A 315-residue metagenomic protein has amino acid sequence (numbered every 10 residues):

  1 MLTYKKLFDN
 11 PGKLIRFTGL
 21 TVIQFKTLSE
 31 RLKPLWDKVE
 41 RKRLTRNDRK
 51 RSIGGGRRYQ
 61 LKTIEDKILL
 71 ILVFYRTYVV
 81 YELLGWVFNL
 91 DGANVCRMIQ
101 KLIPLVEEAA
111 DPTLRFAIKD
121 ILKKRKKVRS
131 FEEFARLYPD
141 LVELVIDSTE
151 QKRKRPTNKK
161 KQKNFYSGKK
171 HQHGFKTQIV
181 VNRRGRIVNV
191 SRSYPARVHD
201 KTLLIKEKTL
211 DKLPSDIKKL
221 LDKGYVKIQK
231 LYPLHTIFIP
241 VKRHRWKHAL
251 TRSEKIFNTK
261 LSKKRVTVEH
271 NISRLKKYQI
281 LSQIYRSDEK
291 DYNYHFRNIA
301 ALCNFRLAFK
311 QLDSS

Functional and structural regions predicted by a protein language model:
M1-Y59, Q311: Charged, often Cys/His-bearing segments associated with DNA-binding zinc-finger transcription factors
T21, T63, L250-S253: Ser/Thr-centered flexible coil motifs
S29, I71-L72, I205: A cross-family signal for key residues in well-ordered alpha-helices that form functional helical elements
L32-R43, Y78, V106, L275 (+1 more regions): Short amphipathic alpha-helical segments enriched in hydrophobics
G54-Y59, I68-I71, S130-E133, K176: Short, charged beta->alpha transition segments
T63-T77: Short, amphipathic alpha-helical "recognition" segments used to contact nucleic acids or chromatin
Y81-E107, P112-S315: Short, well-ordered secondary-structure "scaffold" segments embedded in the functional core of diverse domains
